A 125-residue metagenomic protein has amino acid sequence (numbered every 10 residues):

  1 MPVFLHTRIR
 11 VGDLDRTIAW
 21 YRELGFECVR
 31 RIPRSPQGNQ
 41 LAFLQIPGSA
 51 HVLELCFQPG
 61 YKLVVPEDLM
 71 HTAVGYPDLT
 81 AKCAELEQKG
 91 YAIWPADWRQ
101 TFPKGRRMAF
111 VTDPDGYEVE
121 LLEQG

Functional and structural regions predicted by a protein language model:
P2, R8-A50: Core segments of cupin and vicinal oxygen chelate
V3, Q40, H51, D68-M70 (+1 more regions): Residues that flank catalytic or metal-binding motifs in active/ligand-binding sites
G12-D15, E67, T72-E118: Vicinal oxygen chelate
R30, L121-G125: Short beta->alpha transition motifs characteristic of CBS
S35-P36, K62-V64, T101-P103: Short glycine/serine/proline-enriched coil/turn segments at secondary-structure junctions
L44-S49, V111-P114, Q124: Active-site beta-strand termini and strand-to-loop segments that position acidic
S49-L53, V64: Arg/Lys-rich, alpha-helical DNA-contact motif
